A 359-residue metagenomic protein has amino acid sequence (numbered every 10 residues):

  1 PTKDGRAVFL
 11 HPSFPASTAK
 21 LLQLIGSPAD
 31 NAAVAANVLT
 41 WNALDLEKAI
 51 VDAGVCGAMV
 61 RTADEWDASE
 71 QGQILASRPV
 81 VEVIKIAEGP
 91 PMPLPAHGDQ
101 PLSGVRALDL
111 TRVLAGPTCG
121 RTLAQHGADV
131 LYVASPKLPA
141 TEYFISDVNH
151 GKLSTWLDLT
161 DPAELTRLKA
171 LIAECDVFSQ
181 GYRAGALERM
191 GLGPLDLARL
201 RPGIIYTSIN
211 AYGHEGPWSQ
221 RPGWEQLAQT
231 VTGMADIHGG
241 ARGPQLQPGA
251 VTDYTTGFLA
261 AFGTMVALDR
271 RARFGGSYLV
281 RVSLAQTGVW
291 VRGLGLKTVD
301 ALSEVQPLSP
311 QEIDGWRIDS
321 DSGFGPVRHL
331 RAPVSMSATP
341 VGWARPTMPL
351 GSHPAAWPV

Functional and structural regions predicted by a protein language model:
P1-K137, A173, L200-Y212, Q247 (+1 more regions): Acyl-CoA thioester-binding alpha/beta core of soluble enzymes
L75-S77, V148-G151, P222-L227: Short, hinge-like loop/turn segments at secondary-structure boundaries
L108, L153-R199: A structured beta-alpha segment of the ubiquitous adenosine-cofactor-binding alpha/beta core
R112, Y182-A184, N210-A211, T232: Short glycine-/small-residue-rich Rossmann-like dinucleotide-binding loops
P117-T118, E142-Y143, L159, K169 (+6 more regions): Domain-scale recognition of functional cores that engage charged ligands
G127, G151-K152, C175, W224: Short, well-ordered alpha-helix to beta-strand connector turns
Y132-L159, A163, R167: Glycine-rich phosphate-binding loop and adjoining beta1-alpha1-beta2 segment of Rossmann-like nucleotide-binding folds
L200-T255, L259: E1/E1-like adenylate-forming module used to activate ubiquitin-like modifiers and sulfur-carrier proteins
